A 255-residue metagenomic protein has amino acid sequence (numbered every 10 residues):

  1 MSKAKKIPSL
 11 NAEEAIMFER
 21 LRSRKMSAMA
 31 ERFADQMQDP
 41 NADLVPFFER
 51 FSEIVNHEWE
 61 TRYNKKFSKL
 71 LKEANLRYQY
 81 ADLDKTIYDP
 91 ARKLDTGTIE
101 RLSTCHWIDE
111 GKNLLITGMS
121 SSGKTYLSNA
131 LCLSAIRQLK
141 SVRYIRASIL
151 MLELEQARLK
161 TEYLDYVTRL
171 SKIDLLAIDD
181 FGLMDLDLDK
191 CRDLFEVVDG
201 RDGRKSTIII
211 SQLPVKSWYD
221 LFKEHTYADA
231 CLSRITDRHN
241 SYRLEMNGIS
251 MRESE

Functional and structural regions predicted by a protein language model:
M1-R24, A28-A30: Charged, compositionally biased N-terminal leader segments and the immediate start of the first structured element
R22, M26-Y78: Interdomain "pre-motor" coupling segment immediately N-terminal to P-loop NTPase/helicase cores
F33, S141, I145, L150-A157 (+2 more regions): Replace "adjacent to P-loop NTPase cores in ATP/GTP-dependent enzymes" with "adjacent to NTP-binding cores
A81-S103: N-terminal pre-Walker A segment at the start of P-loop NTPase domains
S103-G111: Phosphate-binding P-loop
G111-L115, L131-S134, Q138-L154: Conserved post-Walker A coupling segment in P-loop NTPases
G111-L127: Walker A/P-loop nucleotide-binding motif
